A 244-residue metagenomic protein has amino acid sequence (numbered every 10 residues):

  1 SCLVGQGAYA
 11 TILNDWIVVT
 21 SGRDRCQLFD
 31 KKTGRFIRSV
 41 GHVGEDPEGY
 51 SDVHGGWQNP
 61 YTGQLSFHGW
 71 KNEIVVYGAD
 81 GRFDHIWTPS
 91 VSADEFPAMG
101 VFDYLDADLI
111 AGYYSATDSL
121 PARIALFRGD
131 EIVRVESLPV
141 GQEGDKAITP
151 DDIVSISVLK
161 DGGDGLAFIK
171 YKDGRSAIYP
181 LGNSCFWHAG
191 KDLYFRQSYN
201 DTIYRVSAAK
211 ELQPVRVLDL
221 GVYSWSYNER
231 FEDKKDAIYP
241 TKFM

Functional and structural regions predicted by a protein language model:
S1, R25-V43, E73-V91, P121-A177 (+1 more regions): Surface-exposed loop/turn elements that mediate protein-protein interactions on large endomembrane-trafficking
S1-R25, H54-G55: Beta-strand-rich domains and repeat architectures in extracellular enzymes and scaffolds, especially beta-propellers
C2-V4, G49-V53, E95-P97, Y179-P180: Short loop/turn positions that demarcate and connect the beta-strands within blades of beta-propeller repeat domains
G7-T11, H54-Y61, G100-A107, S115-A116 (+2 more regions): Structural signature of eukaryotic scaffold interfaces centered on beta-propeller domains
L13-S21, G63-G69, V75, A107-S119 (+3 more regions): Short beta-strand elements that form the blades of beta-propeller/WD-repeat-like and other beta-sheet-rich scaffold
R35-K71, W87-E95: Blade-loop segments of beta-propeller domains
I74-V75, H85-Y113: Long, hydrophobic, well-ordered secondary-structure blocks that form the structural core and pocket-lining surfaces
